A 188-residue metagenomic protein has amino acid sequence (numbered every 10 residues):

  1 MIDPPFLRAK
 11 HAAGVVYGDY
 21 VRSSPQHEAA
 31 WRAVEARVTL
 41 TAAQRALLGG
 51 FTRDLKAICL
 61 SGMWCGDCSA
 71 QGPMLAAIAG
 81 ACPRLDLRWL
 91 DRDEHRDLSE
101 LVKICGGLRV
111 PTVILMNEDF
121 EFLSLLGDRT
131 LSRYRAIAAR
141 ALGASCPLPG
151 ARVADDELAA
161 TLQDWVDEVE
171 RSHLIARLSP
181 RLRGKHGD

Functional and structural regions predicted by a protein language model:
M1-K56, A76-D86, S99-R109, E118-D188: Non-globular targeting/processing and membrane-anchoring segments
K56-G62: Short glycine-rich or small-residue beta-strand-to-loop segments that form or flank ligand, phosphate, metal/Fe-S
G62-M63, R92, E118: Beta-hairpin (beta-strand-turn-beta-strand) motif
M63-A70: Conserved redox-active cysteine motifs that mediate thiol-disulfide chemistry, especially di-cysteine Cys-X(1-2)-Cys
R88-L90: General small-molecule cofactor/ligand-binding pocket signal
E94-L98: Structural microenvironment flanking redox-active thiols in thiol-disulfide oxidoreductases
